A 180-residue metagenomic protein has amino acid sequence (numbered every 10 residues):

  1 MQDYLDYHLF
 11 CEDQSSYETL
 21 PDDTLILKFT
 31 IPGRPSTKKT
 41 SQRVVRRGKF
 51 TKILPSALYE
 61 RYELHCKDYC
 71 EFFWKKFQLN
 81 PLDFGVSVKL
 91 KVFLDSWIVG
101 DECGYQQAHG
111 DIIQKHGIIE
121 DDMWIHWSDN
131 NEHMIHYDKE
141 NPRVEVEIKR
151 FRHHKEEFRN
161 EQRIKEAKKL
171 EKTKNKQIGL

Functional and structural regions predicted by a protein language model:
M1-L180: Acidic, proline/glycine-enriched N-terminal capping motif
